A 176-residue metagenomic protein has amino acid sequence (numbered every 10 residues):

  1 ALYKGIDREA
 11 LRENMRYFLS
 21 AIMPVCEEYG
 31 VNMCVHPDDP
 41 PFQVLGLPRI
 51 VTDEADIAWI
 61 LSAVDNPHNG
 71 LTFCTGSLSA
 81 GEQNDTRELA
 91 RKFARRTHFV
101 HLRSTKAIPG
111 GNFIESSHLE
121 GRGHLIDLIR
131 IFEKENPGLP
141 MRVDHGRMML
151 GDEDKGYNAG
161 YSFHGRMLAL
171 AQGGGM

Functional and structural regions predicted by a protein language model:
A1-R16: Active-site-proximal, glycine-rich beta->alpha crossover segments in alpha/beta enzymes that shape flexible
R16-E28, N32, F42-M176: Histidine-acidic metal/acid-base catalytic patches
D39: Helix-loop segments that flank and shape redox-cofactor active sites
